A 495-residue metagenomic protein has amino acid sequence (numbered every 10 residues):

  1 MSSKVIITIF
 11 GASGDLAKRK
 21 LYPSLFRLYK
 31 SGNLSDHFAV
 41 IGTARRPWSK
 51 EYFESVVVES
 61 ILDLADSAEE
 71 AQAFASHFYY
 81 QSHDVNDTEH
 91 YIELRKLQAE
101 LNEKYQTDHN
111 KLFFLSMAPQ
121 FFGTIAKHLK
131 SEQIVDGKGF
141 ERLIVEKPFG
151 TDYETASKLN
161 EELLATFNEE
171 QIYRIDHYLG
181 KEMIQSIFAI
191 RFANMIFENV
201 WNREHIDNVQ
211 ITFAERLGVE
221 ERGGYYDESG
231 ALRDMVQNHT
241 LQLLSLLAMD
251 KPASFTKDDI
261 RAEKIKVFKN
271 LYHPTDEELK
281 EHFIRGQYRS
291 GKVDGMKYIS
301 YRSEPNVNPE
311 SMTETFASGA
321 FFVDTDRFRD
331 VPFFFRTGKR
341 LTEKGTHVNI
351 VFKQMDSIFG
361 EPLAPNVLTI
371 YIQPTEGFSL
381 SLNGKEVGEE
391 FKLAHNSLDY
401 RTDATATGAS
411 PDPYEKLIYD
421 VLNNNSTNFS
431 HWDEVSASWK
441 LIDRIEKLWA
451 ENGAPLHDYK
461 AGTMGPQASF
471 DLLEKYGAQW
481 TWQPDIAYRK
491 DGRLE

Functional and structural regions predicted by a protein language model:
M1-V145, F149-E495: Secretory/organelle targeting and membrane-embedding segments
